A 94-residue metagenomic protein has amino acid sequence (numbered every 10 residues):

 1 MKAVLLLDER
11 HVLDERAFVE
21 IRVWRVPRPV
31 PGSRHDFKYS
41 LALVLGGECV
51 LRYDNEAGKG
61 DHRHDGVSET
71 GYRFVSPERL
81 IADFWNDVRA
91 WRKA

Functional and structural regions predicted by a protein language model:
M1-H62: The feature represents the first ordered module of a protein
G66-A94: Short, compact, well-ordered microdomains
